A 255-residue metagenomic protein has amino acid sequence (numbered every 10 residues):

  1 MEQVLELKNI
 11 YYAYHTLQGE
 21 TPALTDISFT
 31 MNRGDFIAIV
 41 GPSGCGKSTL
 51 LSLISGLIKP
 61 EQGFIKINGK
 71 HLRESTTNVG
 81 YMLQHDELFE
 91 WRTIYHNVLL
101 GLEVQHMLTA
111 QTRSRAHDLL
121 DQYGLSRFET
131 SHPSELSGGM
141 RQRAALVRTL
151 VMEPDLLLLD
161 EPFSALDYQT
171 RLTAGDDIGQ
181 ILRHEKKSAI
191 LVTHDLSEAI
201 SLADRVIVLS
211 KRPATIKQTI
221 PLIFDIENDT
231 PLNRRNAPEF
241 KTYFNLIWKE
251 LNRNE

Functional and structural regions predicted by a protein language model:
M1-V4, A13-D26: A short, flexible loop at the N-terminus of ABC-type nucleotide-binding domains that lies
V40-P42: The feature captures the beta-strand-to-loop junction immediately N-terminal to the Walker
S55: Helix-to-loop junction immediately C-terminal to a conserved catalytic motif
G63-S75: Conserved ABC transporter NBD signature motif
Y95-E103, R113, P221: Short helical segment in ABC ATPase nucleotide-binding domains corresponding to the A-loop/adjacent helical element
H132-L136, M140: Conserved ABC ATPase signature
V151-D155: A short, proline-enriched helix->beta-strand linker immediately N-terminal to the Walker B motif in ABC-type P-loop
